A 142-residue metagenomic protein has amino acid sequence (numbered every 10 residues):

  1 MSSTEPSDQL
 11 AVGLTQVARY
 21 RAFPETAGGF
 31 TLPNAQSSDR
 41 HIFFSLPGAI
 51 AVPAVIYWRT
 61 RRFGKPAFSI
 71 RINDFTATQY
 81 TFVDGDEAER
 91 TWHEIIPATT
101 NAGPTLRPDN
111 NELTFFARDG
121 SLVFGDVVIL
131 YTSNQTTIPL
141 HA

Functional and structural regions predicted by a protein language model:
M1-A142: Beta-strand-rich recognition domains
